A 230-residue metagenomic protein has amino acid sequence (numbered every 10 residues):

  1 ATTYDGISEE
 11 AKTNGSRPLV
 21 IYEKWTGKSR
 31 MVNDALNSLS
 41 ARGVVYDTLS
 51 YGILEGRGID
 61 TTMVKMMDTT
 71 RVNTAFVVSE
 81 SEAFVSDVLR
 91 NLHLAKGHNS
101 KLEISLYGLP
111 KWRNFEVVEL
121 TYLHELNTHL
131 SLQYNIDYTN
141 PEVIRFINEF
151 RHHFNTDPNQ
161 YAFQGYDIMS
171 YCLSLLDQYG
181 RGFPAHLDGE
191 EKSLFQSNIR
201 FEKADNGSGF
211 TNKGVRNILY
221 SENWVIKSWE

Functional and structural regions predicted by a protein language model:
A1-E230: Extracytosolic ligand-binding ectodomains
